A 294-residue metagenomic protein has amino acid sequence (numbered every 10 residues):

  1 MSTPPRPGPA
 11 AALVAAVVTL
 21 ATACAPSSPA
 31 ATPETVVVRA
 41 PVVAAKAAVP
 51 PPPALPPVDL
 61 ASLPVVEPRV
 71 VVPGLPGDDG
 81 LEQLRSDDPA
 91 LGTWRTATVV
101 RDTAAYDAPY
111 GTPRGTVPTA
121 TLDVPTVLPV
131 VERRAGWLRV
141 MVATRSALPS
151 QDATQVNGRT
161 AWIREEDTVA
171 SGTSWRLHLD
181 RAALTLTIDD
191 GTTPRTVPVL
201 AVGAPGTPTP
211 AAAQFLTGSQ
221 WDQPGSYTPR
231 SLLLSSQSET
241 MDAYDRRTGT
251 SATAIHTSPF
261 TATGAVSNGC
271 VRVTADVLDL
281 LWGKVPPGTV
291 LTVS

Functional and structural regions predicted by a protein language model:
M1-T22: Sec-dependent bacterial lipoprotein signal peptides
L20-A48: C-terminal region of N-terminal signal peptides and the immediate post-cleavage residues of exported proteins
A45-T126: Beta-loop motif signature
V100-D102, P125, R133-W137, G158 (+7 more regions): Extracytoplasmic
R101-T103, P109, E132-R134, V142-S146 (+7 more regions): A mature extracytoplasmic/lumenal domain signature
G111-V127, A161-S174, T217-G218: N-terminal post-signal-peptidase region of extra-cytosolic proteins
A120-E166: SH3/SH3-like beta-barrel superfamily modules
T144-A147, D167-T173, F215, Q220-S294: Exported/periplasmic cell-wall-interacting domains
